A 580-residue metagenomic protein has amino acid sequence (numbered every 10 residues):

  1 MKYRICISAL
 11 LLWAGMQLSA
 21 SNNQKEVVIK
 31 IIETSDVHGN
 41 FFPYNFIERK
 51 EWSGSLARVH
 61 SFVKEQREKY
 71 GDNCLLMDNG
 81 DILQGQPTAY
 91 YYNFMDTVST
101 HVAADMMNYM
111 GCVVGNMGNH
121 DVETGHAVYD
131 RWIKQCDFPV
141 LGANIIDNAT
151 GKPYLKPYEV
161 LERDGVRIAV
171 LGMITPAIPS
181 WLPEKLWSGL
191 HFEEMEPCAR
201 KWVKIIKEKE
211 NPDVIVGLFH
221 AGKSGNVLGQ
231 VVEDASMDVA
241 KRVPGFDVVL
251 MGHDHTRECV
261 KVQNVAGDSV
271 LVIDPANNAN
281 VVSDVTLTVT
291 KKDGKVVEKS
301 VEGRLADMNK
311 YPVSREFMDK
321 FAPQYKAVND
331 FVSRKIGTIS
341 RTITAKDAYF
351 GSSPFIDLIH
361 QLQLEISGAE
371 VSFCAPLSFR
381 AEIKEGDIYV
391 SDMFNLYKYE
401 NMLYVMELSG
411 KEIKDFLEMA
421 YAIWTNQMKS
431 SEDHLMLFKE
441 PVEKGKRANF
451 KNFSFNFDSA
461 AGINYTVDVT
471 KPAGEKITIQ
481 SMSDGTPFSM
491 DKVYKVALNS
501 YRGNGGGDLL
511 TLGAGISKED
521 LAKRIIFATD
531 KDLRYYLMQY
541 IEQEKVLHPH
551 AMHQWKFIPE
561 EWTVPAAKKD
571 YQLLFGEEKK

Functional and structural regions predicted by a protein language model:
M1-K25: Bacterial Sec-dependent N-terminal signal peptides
R4, L171, Y501-G503: A composition-driven signal for long, intrinsically disordered, charge-rich low-complexity tracts
L12-A14, A20, R58, M77 (+1 more regions): Generic detector of low-complexity/intrinsically disordered segments and short hydrophobic N-terminal stretches
S21-K310, F350-L362, S372-C374, A528: Acidic, metal/ion-coordinating pockets
Q24-K30, T34, G39-R49, S53-E65 (+5 more regions): Catalytic centers of hydrolytic enzymes
